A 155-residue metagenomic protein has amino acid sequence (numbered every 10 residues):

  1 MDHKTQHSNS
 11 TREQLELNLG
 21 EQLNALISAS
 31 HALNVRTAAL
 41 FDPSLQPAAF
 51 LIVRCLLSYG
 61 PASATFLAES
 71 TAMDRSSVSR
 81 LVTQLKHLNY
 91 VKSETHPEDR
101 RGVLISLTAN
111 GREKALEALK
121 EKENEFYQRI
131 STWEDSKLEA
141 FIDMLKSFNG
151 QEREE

Functional and structural regions predicted by a protein language model:
M1-Q14, S136-E155: C-terminal regulatory/oligomerization modules of transcriptional regulators
M1-S44: N-terminal leader segment of winged-helix/HTH proteins
I27-S30, G60, N149-E152: A structural signal for well-ordered alpha-helices, especially hydrophobic packing surfaces of coiled-coils
S28, R54-S58, L119, K146: Short, locally clustered residues in the helix-turn-helix/winged-helix DNA-binding domain
A32-S77: N-terminal helix-turn-helix DNA-binding core of bacterial DNA-binding proteins
V53, V82-T83: Short, hydrophobic-biased segments on the C-terminal half of alpha helices that form "recognition helices"
S70, S79-L81, F126-R129, F141-F148 (+1 more regions): Catalytic cores of transferase enzymes with a strong primary signal for eukaryotic protein kinases
T83-E139: Charged, amphipathic alpha-helical coiled-coil/dimerization segments
